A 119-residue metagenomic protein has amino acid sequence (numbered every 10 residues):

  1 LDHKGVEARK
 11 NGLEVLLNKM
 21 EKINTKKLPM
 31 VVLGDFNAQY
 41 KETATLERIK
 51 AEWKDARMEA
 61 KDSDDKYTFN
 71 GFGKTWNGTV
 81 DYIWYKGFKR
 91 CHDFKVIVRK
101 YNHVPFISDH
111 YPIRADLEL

Functional and structural regions predicted by a protein language model:
L1-K4: Conserved catalytic scaffold of divalent metal-dependent phosphoesterases
E7, N11, N18-V31, N37-L119: Metal-dependent phosphoester-hydrolase catalytic domains
